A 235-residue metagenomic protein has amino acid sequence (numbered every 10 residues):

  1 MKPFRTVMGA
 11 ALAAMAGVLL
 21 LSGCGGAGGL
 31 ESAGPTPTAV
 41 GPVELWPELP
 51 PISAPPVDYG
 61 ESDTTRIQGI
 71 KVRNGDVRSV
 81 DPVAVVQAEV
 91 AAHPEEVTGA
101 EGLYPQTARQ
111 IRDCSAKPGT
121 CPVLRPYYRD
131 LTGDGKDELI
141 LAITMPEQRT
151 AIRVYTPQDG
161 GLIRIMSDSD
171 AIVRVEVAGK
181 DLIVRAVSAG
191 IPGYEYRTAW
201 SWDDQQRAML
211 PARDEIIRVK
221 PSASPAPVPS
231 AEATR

Functional and structural regions predicted by a protein language model:
M1-P94, V177-R235: Acidic, small-residue rich beta-repeat scaffolds with periodic aromatic anchors
P94-P122: Transition segment at domain starts
E95, R149-S167, A199-D204: Beta-propeller blade repeat segments, especially FG-GAP/WD-type strand-to-loop junctions in 6- to 7-bladed propeller
C121-L131, I172-L182: Beta-propeller blade termini
L131-I143, G179-R185: Acidic/hydrophobic-patterned starts of short beta strands in beta-sheet-rich repeat architectures
T132-D134, T156-L162, V175-G179, W202-R207: A short, structured loop/turn motif at beta-sheet edges
K136-L139, Q148-I152, P192-T198: Short, surface-exposed coil-to-beta transition loops
T144-M145, V154, A231-R235: Structured, amphipathic secondary-structure segments that form assembly/contact surfaces in multi-subunit
